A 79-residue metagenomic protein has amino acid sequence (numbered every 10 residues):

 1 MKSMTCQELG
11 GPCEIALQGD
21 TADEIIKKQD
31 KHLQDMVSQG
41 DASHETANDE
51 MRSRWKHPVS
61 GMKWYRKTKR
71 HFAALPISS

Functional and structural regions predicted by a protein language model:
M1-S79: Metal-centered catalytic cores of metalloenzymes
